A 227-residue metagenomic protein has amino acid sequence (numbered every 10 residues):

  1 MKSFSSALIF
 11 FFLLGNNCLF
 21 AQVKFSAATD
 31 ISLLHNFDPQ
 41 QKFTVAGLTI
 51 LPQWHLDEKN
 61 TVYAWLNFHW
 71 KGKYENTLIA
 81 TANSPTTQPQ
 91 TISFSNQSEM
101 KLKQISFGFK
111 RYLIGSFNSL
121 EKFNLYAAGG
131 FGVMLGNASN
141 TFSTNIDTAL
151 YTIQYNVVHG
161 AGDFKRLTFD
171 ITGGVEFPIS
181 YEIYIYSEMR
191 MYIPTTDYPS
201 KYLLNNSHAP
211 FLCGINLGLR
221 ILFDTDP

Functional and structural regions predicted by a protein language model:
M1-A27, F223: Bacterial Sec-dependent N-terminal signal peptides
V23-F25, K42-L48, E99-I105, F123 (+2 more regions): Residues that define the transmembrane beta-barrel architecture of outer-membrane proteins
S26-L33, A82-T91, D147-Y155, T195-P199: Flexible, solvent-exposed coil segments and beta strand-coil junctions, predominantly the extracellular/periplasmic
S26-S32, W65-N67, A128-G132, E188-R190: Transmembrane beta-strands of outer-membrane beta-barrel proteins
S32-L51: Surface-exposed strand-loop-strand hairpins of Gram-negative outer-membrane beta-barrel proteins
L34-D38, Q90-S98, I114, Y155-A161 (+1 more regions): Extracellular loop and loop/strand-boundary signature of outer-membrane beta-barrel proteins
L51-A149, N216-P227: Gram-negative (and chloroplast) outer-membrane scaffold detector with strong preference for beta-barrel transmembrane
K71-T77, S93, I171, E176-P227: Predominantly the C-terminal beta-signal and adjacent terminal strand-loop region of outer-membrane beta-barrel
